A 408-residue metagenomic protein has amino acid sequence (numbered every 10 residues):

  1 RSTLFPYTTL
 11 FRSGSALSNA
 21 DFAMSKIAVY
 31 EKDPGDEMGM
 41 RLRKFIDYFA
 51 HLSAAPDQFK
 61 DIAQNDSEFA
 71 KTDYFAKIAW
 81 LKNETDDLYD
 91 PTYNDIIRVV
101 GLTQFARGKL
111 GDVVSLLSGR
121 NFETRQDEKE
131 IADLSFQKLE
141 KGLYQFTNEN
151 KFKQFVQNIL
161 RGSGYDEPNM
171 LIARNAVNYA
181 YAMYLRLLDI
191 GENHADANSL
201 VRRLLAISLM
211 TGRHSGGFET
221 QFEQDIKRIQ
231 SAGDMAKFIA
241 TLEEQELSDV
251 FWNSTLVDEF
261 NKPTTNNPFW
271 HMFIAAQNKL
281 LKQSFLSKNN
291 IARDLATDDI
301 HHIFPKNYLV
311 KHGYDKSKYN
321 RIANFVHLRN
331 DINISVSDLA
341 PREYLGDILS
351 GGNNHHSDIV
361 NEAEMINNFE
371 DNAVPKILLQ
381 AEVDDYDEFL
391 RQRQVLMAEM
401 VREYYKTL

Functional and structural regions predicted by a protein language model:
T3-L10: Short, small-residue-biased leader/transition segments that mark boundaries at the very start of proteins
S15-T255: A cross-family structural signal marking well-folded subdomains
T72, D127-L134, D347, G351-G352 (+1 more regions): Active-site substrate-binding loop specific to GH73 endo-beta-N-acetylglucosaminidase modules in bacterial autolysins
K109, G191-E192, R213-H214, V310-H312 (+2 more regions): Short conserved micro-motifs at the rims of enzyme active sites and ligand-binding pockets
L209-H301, Y308, K318: Intrinsically disordered, low-complexity N-proximal targeting/linker segments that flank membranes
L309-A323: Short linker/helix segments within small regulatory modules
Y319-S350: Short Cys/His-centered divalent metal-binding micro-motifs
D358-L408: C-terminal, well-folded lobe of enzymatic/effector domains
